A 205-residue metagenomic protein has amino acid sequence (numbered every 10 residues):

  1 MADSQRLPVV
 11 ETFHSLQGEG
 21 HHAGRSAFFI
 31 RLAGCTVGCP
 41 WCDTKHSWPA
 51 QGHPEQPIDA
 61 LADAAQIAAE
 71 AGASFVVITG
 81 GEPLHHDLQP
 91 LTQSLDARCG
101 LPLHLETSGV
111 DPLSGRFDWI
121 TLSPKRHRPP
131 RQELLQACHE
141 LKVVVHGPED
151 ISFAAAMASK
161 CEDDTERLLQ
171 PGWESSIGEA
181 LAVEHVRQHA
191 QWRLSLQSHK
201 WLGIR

Functional and structural regions predicted by a protein language model:
D3-S4: Short coil-to-beta-strand transition motifs
L7-H14, S26-A27, A33-F117: Conserved Radical SAM active-site core
S15-G20: A short beta-strand-turn-helix
L84-R205: Conserved AdoMet/S-adenosylmethionine-binding subsite of the radical SAM
